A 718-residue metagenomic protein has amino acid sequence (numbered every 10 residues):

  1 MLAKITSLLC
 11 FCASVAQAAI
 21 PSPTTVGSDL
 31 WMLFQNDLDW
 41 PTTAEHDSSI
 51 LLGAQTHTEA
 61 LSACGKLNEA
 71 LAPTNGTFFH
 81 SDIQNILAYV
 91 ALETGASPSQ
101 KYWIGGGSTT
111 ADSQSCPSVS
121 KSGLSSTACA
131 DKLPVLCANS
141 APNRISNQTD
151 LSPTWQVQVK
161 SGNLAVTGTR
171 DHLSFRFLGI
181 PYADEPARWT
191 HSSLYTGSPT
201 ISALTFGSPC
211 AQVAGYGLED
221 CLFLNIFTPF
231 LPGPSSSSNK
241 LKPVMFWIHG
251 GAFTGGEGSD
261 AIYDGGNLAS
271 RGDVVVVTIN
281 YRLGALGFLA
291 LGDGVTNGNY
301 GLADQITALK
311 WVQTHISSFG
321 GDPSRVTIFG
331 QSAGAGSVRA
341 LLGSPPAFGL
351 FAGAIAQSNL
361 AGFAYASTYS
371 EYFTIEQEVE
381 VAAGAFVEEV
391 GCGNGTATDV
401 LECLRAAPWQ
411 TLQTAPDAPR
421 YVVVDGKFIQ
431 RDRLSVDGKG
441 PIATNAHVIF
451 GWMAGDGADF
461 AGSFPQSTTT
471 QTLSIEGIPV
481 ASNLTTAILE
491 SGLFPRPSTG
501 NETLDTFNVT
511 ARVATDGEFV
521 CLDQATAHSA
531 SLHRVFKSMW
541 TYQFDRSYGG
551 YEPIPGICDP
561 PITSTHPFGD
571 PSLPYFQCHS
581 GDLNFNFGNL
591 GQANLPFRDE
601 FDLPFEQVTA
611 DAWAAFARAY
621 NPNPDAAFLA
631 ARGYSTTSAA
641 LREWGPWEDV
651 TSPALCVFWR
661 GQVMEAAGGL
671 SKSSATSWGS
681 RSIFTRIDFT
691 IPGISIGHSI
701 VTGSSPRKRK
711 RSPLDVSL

Functional and structural regions predicted by a protein language model:
M1-S22, W613, P713, S717-L718: Fungal secretory targeting signals
A19-N68: Extracellular disulfide-stabilized recognition modules
A19-W31, N85, A91-A130, V135 (+3 more regions): Non-catalytic accessory segments of hydrolases
H57-L92: Conserved hydrophobic ligand-interaction patch in extracellular adhesion modules
A211-Q212, T314, S318, G343 (+5 more regions): Substrate-access "cap/lid" subdomains that shape and gate the entrance to catalytic or ligand-binding pockets
C221, N297-S317, Q377-G384: Alpha/beta-hydrolase active-site loop
S235-L241, L291-Y300, K310-F329: Gly/Ser-rich "nucleophile elbow"/oxyanion-hole loop immediately N-terminal to the catalytic nucleophile in hydrolases
Q524, H528-G703: Mobile gating loops/cap/lid regions near enzyme active sites that modulate substrate access
